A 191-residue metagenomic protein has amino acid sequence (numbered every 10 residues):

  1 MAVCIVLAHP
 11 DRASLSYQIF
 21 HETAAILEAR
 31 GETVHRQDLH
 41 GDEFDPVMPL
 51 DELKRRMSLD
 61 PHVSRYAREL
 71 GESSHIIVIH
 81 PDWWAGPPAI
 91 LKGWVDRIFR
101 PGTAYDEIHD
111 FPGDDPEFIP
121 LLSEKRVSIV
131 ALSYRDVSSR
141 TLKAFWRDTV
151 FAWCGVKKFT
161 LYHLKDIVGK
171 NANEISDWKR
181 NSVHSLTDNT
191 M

Functional and structural regions predicted by a protein language model:
M1-A104, G169-M191: N-terminal beta1-alpha1-beta2 submodule of the flavodoxin-like/Rossmannoid cofactor-binding fold
V6-L7, V130-L132, Y162: Short beta-strands and strand-loop turn motifs
G31-T33, E124, V156-K158: A generic structural signal for alpha->beta connector loops
L39, L132, L164-D166: Active-site donor-binding loop signature of nucleotide-sugar glycosyltransferases
H75, S128, F159: Conserved active-site beta-strand-loop modules that form the wall/rim of enzyme catalytic pockets and either contain
E107-C154: Short, glycine-/small-residue-rich phosphate/pyrophosphate-handling segment
S138-M191: Glycine-rich phosphate/pyrophosphate-binding loop and the adjoining helix
